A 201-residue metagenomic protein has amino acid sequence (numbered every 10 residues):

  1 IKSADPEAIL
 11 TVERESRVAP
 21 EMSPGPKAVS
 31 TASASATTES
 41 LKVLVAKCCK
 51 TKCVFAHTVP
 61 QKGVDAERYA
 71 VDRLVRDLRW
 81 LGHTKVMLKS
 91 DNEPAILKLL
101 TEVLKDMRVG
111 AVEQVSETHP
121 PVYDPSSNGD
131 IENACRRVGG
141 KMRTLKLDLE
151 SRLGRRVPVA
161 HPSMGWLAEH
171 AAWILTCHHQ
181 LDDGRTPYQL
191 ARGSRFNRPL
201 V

Functional and structural regions predicted by a protein language model:
I1-V201: Nucleic-acid-interacting cores, centered on viral/eukaryotic replication and modification enzymes
